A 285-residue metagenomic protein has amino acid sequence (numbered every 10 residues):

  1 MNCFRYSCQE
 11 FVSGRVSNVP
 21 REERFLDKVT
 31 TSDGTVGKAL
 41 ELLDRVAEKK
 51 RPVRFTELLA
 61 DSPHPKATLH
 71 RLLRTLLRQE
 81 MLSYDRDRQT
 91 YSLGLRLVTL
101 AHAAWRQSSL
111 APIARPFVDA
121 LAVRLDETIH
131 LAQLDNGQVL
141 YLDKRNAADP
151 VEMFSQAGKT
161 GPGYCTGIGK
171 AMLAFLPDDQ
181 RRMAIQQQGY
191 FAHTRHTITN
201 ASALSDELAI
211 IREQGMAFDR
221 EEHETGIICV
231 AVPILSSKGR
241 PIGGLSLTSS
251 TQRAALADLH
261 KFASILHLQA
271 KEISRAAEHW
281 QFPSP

Functional and structural regions predicted by a protein language model:
N2-P112, K271-H279: N-terminal helix-turn-helix
N2-R15, K144, P150-Q156, M216: C-terminal regulatory/oligomerization modules of transcriptional regulators
S32-V36, T90, G94, Q107 (+8 more regions): Short, structured helix-loop boundary elements
D87-Q188: Amphipathic alpha-helical effector-binding/dimerization core of metabolite-sensing transcriptional regulators
Y164-T166, H260-Q281: Short, solvent-exposed cationic patches
Q180-I185, G189, A270-P285: Cysteine/selenocysteine-centered motifs that mediate thiol-based redox chemistry or coordinate metal-sulfur cofactors
T197-A270: Extended hydrophobic
